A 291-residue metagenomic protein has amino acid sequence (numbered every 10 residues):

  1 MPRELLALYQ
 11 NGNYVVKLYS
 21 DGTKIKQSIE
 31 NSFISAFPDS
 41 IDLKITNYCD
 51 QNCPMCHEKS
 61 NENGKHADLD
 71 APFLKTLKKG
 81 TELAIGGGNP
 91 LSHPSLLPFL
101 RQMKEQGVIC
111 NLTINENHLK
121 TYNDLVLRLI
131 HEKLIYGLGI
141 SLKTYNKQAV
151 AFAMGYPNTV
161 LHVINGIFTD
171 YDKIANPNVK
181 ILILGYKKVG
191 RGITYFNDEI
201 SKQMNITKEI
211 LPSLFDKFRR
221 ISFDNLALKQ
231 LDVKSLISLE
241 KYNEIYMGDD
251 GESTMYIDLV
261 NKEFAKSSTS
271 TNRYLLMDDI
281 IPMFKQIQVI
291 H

Functional and structural regions predicted by a protein language model:
M1-L43, E252: N-terminal [4Fe-4S]-dependent radical SAM core
N31-L69: Canonical Radical SAM [4Fe-4S] cluster-binding loop centered on the CxxxCxxC motif and its immediate flanking residues
S40, E58-A67, K79-H93, M103-Y122 (+2 more regions): Core AdoMet radical
N52, G87, V260-N261: Residue-level recognition of short loop/turn positions
A71-L74, L96-L100, V126-L127, V150-A151 (+2 more regions): Generic structural signal for well-ordered alpha-helices, preferentially at hydrophobic/aromatic core positions
T121-D124, I193: Short Asp/Glu-rich motifs
K133-I281: Radical SAM enzyme [4Fe-4S]-AdoMet core and its adjacent flexible, acidic and glycine-rich loops/tails across
K285-H291: Cysteine/selenocysteine-centered motifs that mediate thiol-based redox chemistry or coordinate metal-sulfur cofactors
